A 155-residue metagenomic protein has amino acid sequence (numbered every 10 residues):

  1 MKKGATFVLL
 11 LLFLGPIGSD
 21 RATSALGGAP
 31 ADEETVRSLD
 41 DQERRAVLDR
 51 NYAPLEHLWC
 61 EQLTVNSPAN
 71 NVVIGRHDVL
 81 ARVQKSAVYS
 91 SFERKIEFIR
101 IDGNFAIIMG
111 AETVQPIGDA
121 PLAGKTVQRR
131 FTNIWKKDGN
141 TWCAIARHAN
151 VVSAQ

Functional and structural regions predicted by a protein language model:
M1-G4: Positively charged n-region of N-terminal signal peptides that target proteins for export
F7-I17: Bacterial N-terminal signal peptides
A22-L58, T64-Q155: A beta-strand edge to alpha-helix "cap/lid" segment located at domain peripheries
